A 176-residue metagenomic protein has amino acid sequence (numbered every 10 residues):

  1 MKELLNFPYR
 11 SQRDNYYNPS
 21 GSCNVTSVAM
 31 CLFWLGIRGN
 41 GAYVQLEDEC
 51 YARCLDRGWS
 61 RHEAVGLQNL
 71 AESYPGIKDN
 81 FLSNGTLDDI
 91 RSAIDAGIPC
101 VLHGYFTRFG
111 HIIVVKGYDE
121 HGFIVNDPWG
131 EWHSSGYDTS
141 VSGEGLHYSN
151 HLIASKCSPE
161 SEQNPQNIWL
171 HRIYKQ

Functional and structural regions predicted by a protein language model:
M1, D95-G97, Y118-Q176: Noncatalytic regulatory segments and standalone regulatory/sensor domains
M1-W59, F106, D119, Y137-L146: Active-site-adjacent structural segments surrounding the nucleophilic cysteine of cysteine proteases and isopeptidases
S20, N24-L32, E47, A64-Q68 (+3 more regions): Extracytoplasmic/secreted envelope proteins and their assembly/folding machinery, especially bacterial periplasmic
S27, L67-N80, F109-G117, G130-E144: Short, surface-exposed, charge-dense and proline/glycine-enriched linear segments
N40-D88: Catalytic cysteine-centered active-site loop
Y51-G58, P75, I94, I98 (+2 more regions): Generic secondary-structure transition motif, activating predominantly at the C-termini of alpha-helices
N80-G130, S134: Active-site-adjacent substructure of cysteine-protease-like catalytic cores
